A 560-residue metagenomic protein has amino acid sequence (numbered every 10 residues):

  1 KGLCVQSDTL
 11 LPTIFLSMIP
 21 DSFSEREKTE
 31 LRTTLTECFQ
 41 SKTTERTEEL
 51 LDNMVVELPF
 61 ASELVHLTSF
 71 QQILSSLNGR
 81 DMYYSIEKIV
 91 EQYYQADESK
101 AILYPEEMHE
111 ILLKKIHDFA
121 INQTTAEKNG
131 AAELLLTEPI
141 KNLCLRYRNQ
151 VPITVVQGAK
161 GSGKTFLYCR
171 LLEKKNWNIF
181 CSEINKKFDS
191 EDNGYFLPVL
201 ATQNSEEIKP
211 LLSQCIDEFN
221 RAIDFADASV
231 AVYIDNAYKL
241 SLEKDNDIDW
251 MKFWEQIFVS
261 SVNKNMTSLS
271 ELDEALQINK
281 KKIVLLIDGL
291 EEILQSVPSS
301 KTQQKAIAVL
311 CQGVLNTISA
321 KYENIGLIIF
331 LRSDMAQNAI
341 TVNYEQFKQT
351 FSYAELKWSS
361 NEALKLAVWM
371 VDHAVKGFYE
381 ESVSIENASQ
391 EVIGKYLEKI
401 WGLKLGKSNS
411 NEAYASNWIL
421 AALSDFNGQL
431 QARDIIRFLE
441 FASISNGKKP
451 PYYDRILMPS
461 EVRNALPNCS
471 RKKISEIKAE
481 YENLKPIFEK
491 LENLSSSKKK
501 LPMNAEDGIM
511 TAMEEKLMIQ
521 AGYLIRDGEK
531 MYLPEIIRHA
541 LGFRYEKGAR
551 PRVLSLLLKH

Functional and structural regions predicted by a protein language model:
G2, I14-F23, L50, L403-H560: C-terminal leucine-rich, beta-strand-based interaction scaffolds used for sensing/assembly
G2-L103: Long, basic/Gly/Ser/Thr-rich N-terminal segments that mediate initial subcellular attachment or targeting
M18-S24, T34, C38, K88-A101 (+3 more regions): The catalytic "switch" region of P-loop NTPases
E30, T34, C38, L50 (+10 more regions): Charge-rich, solvent-exposed alpha-helical interaction surfaces
L58, L67-S69, S76-K186, V553-H560: Walker A/P-loop-proximal flanking segment of P-loop NTPase domains
A131-T154, N265-S268, I307-Q312, K348 (+2 more regions): Short linear interaction motifs
A132-L134, R146-V284, G289, I293-S300: P-loop NTPase nucleotide-binding core
N142-Y147, N176-N185, D273-L276, L315-Y322 (+2 more regions): Alpha-helix termini
